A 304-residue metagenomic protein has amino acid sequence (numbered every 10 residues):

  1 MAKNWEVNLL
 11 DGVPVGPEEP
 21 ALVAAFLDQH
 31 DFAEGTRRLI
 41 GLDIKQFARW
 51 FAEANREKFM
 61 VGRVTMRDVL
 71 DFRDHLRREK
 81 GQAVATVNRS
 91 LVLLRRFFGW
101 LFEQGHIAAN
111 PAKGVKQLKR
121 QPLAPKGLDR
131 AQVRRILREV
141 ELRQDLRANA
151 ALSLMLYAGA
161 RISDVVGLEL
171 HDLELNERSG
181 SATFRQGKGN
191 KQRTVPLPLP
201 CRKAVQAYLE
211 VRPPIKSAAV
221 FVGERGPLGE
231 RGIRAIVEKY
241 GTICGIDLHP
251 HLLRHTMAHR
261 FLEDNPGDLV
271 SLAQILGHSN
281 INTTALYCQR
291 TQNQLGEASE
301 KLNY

Functional and structural regions predicted by a protein language model:
M1-Y304: Conserved catalytic core of the tyrosine transesterase superfamily
